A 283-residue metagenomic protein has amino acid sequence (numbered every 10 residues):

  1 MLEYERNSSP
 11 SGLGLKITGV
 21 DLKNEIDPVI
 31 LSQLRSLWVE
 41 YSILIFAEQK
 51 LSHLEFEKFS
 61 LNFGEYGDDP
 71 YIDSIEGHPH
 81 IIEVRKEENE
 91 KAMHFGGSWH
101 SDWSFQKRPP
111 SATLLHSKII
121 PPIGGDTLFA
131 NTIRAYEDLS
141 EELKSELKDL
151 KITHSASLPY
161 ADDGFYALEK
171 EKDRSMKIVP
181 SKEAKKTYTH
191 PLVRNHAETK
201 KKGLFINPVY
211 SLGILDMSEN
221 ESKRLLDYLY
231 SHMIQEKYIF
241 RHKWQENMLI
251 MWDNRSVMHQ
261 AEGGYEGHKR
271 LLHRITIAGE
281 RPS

Functional and structural regions predicted by a protein language model:
L2-M251, R255-S283: Fe(II)/2-oxoglutarate oxygenase catalytic core
